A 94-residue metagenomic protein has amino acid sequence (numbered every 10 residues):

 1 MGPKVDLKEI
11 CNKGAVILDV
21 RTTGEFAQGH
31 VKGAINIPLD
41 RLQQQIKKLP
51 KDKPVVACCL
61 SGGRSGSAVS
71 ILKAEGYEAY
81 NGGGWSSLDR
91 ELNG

Functional and structural regions predicted by a protein language model:
G2-V16, T23-P54, G63-G94: Rhodanese-like catalytic fold shared by cysteine-dependent sulfurtransferases and DSP/PTP-type phosphatases
C58: Short, surface-exposed ligand- or partner-binding patches at beta-edge/loop junctions that are enriched in aromatics
